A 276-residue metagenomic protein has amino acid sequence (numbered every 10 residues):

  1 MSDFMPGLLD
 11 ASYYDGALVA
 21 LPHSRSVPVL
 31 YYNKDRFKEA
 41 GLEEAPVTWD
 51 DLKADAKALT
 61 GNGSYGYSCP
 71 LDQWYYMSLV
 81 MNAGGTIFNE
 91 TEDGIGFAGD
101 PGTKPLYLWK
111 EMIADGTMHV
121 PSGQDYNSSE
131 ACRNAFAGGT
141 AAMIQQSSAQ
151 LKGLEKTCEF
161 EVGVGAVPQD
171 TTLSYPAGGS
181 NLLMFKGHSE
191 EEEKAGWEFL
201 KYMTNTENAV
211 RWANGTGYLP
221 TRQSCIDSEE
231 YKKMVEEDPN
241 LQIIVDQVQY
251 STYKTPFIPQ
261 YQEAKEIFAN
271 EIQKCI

Functional and structural regions predicted by a protein language model:
M1-F4, G85-L106, K156-T157, Q169-Y175 (+2 more regions): Short, solvent-exposed loop/beta-turn-alpha elements that line the ligand-binding surface or hinge of extracytoplasmic
M1-V29, K38, D51-K53, L79 (+4 more regions): Hinge/lid segment of periplasmic solute-binding proteins
P6-E44, C69-E92, A114, P176-F185 (+1 more regions): Periplasmic solute-binding protein
A40, D115-M118, E155-L219, Q223 (+3 more regions): Extracytoplasmic/periplasmic substrate-recognition and gating elements
V47-K53, S122-A137: Short helix-initiation/N-cap motifs at beta->coil->alpha
D55-K57, G94-Q124, V167: Glycine-centered hinge/linker elements that transmit conformational signals in sensory and ligand-binding systems
A142-S147: Paired acidic/hydrophobic, glycine-rich loop segments that form the ligand-binding mouth/hinge of periplasmic-binding
N240-I276: C-terminal capping/gating helix-and-loop segments adjacent to ligand/active sites or protein-protein/ligand interfaces
